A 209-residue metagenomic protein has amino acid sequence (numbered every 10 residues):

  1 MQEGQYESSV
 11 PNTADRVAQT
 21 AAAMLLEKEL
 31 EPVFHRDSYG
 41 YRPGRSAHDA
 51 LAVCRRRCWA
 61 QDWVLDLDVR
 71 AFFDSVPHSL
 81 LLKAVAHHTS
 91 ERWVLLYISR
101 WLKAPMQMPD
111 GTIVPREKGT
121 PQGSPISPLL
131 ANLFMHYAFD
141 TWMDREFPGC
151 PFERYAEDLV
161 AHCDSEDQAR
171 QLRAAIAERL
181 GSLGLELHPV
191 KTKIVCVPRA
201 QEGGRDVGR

Functional and structural regions predicted by a protein language model:
M1-E3, T13-A14: A short catalytic or substrate-binding loop motif that flags glycine-/basic-rich loops and adjacent residues that bind
M1-Q2, V33-P198, E202: Conserved polymerase palm-domain catalytic core
E7-N12, R209: Conserved phosphate-binding loops in nucleotide/dinucleotide-binding enzymes
V10-V17, I126, D164: Short alpha-helix boundary/capping segments
T13-A23, R55: Duplex nucleic acid-engaging cores and interfaces of nucleic-acid transaction enzymes
Q19-D37: Electropositive, glycine- and tryptophan-enriched low-complexity nucleic-acid-binding patches
M24-E29, W59, M106, R209: Short, compositionally biased low-complexity segments
Q201-R209: Catalytic nucleotidyl-transfer cores of nucleotide-processing enzymes
